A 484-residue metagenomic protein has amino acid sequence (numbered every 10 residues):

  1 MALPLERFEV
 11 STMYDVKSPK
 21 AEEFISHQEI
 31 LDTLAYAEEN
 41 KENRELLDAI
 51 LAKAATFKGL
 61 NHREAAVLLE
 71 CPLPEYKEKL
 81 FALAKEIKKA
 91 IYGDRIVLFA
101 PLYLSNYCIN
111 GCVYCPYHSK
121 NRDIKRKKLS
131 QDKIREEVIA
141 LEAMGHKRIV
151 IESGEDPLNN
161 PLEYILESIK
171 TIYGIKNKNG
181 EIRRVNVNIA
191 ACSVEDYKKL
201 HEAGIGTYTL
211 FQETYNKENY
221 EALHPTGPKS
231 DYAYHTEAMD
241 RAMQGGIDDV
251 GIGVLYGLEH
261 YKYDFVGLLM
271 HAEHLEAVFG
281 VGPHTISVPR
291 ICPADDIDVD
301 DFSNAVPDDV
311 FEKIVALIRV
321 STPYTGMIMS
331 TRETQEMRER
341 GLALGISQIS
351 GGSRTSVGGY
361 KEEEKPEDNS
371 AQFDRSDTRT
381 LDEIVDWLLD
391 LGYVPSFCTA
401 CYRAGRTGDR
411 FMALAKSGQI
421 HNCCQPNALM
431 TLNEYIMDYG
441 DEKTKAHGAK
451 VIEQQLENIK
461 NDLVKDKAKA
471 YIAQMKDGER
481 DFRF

Functional and structural regions predicted by a protein language model:
M1-A49, K53, E339-S347, S353-F484: Radical SAM enzyme core and accessory elements
A52, T56-I96: An N-cap/entry alpha-helix motif that binds or orients negatively charged groups
Y92-G93, V97-K133: Canonical Radical SAM [4Fe-4S] cluster-binding loop centered on the CxxxCxxC motif and its immediate flanking residues
A100, V138, L166-Y173, Y197 (+5 more regions): Generic structural signal for well-ordered alpha-helices, preferentially at hydrophobic/aromatic core positions
S119-R135, A140-A242, D248-L258, G280-S287 (+1 more regions): Core AdoMet radical
S153, T207, Q212, A233-I297 (+4 more regions): Conserved C-terminal portion of the radical SAM core fold that forms the substrate/S-adenosylmethionine-binding
L223-K229, D300-N304, S370: Short glycine-enriched, charge-decorated loop/helix-capping segments at active-site entrances that position
